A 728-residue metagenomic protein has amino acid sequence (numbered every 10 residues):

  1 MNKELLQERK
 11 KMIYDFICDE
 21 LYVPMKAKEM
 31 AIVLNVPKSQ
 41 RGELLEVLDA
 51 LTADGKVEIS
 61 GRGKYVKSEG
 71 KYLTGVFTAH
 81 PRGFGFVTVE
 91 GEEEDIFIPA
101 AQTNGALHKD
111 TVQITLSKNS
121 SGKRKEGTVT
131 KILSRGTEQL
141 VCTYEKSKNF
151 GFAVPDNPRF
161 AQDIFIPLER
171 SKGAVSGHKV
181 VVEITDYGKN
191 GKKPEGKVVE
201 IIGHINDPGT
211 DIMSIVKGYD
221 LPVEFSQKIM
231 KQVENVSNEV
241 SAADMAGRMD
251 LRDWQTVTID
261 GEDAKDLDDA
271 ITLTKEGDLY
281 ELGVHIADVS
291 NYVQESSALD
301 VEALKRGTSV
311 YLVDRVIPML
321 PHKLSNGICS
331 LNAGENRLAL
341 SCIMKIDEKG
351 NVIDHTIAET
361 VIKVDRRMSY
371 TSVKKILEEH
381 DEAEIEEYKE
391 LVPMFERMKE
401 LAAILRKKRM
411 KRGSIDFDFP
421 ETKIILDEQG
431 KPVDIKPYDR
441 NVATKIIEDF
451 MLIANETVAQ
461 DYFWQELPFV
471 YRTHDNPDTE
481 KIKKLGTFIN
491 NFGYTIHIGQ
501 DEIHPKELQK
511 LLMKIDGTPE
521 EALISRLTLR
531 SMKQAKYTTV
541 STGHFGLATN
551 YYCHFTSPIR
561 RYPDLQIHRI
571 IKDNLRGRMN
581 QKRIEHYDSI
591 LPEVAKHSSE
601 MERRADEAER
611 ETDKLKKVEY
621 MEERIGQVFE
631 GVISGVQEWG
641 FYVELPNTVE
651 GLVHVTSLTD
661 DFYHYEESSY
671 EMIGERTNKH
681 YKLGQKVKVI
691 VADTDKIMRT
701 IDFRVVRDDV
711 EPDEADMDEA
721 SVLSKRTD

Functional and structural regions predicted by a protein language model:
M1-G283, S290-N336, K374-K375, E671-M672 (+2 more regions): Charge-lined substrate channels and their catalytic hotspots, especially those that engage the 3′ end of RNA
M1-Q7, K11-Y14, V23-P24, R707-D728: Intrinsically disordered, low-complexity mixed-charge segments
I32, V181, D186-G188, S214-K217 (+7 more regions): Electropositive polyanion-binding surfaces
E94-P99, F160-I166, V649-Y665, D713-D716: A short macromolecule-binding patch
